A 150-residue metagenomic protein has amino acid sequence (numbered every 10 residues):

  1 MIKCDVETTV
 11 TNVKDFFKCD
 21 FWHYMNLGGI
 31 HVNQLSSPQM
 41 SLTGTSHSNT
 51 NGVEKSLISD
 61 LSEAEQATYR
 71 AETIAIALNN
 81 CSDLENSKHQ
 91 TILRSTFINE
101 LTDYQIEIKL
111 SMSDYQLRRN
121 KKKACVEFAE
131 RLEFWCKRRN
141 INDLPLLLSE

Functional and structural regions predicted by a protein language model:
M1-S82, F134-E150: N-terminal interaction/assembly modules
N79, R94-I98, A129: Short, locally clustered residues in the helix-turn-helix/winged-helix DNA-binding domain
L84-L101: Short amphipathic alpha helix immediately N-terminal
N99-Q116: Helix-turn-helix DNA-binding module
L117-W135: DNA major-groove recognition helices of helix-turn-helix
